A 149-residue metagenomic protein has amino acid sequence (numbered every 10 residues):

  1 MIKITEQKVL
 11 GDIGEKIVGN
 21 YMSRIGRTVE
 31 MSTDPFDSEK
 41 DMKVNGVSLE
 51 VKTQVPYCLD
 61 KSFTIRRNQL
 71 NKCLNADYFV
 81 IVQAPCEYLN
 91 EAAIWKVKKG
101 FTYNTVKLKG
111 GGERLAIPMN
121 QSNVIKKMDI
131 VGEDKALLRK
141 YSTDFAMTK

Functional and structural regions predicted by a protein language model:
M1-S48, K52-K149: Nucleic-acid endonuclease domains
